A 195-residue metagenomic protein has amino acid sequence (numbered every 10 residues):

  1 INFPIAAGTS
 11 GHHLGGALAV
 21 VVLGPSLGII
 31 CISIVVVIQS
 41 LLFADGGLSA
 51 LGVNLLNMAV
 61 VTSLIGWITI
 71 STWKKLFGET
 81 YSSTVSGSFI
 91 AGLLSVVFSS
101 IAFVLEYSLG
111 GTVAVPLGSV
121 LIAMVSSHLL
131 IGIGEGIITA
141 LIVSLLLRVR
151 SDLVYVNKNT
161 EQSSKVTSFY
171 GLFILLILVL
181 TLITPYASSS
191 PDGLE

Functional and structural regions predicted by a protein language model:
I1-I5, L180-I183: Transmembrane alpha-helix interface/packing and boundary motifs in multi-pass membrane proteins, characterized by
N2-T62: Alpha-helical membrane segments and adjacent membrane-interface helices in multi-pass membrane proteins
L14-G15, T80-G92, K165-L176: Alpha-helical transmembrane segments and their helix-start/interface "positive-inside/aromatic belt" motifs in integral
Q39, F43, G66, I70-K74 (+7 more regions): Membrane-water interface at transmembrane helix exits
M58-S99, F103: Short helix-perturbing small/polar motifs within transmembrane alpha-helices
F98-I101, L105, P191-E195: Juxtamembrane non-transmembrane "cap" segments at the membrane-aqueous interface of multi-pass membrane proteins
S119-L178: Alpha-helical transmembrane segments and their cytosolic interface
L175, V179-E195: Aromatic-rich transmembrane-lumenal/periplasmic boundary elements in polytopic membrane proteins
